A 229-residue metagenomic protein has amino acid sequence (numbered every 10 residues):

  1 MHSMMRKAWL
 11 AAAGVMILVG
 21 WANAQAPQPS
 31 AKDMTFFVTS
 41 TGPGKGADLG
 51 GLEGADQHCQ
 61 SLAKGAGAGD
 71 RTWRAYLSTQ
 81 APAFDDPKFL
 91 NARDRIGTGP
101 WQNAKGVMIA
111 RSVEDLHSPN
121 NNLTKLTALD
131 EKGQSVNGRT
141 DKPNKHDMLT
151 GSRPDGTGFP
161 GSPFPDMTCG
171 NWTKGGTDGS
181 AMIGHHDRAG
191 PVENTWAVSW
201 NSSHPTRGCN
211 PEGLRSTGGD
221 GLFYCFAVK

Functional and structural regions predicted by a protein language model:
M1-A12: Bacterial N-terminal signal peptides that target proteins for export
L10-G20: Bacterial N-terminal signal peptides
Q25-K229: Secreted/extracellular ectodomain signature
